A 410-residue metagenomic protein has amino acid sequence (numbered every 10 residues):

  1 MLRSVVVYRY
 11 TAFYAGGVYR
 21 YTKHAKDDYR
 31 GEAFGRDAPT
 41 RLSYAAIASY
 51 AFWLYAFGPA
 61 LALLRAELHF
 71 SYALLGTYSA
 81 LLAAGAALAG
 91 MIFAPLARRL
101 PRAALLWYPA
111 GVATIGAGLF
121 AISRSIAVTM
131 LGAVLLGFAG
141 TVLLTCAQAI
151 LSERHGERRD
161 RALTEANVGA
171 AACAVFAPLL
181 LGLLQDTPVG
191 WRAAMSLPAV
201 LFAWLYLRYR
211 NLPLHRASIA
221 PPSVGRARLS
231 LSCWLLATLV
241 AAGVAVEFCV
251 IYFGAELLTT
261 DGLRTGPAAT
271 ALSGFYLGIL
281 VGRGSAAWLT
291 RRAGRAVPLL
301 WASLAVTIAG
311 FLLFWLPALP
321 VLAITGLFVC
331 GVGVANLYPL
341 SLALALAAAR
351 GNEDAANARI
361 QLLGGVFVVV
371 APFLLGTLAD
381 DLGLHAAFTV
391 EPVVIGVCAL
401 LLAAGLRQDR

Functional and structural regions predicted by a protein language model:
F57-G58, L231-S273, L280: Extracytoplasmic gate region of multi-pass secondary transporters
H69, P101, I122-A127, G156 (+2 more regions): Helix-breaking motifs and short loop linkers at transmembrane-helix boundaries and internal kinks in secondary membrane
L88-R124: Conserved MFS/SLC helix-loop-helix module at the cytosolic interface between two early adjacent transmembrane helices
A89-P101, R283-R295, A379: Helix-to-loop junctions at the C-terminal end of transmembrane segments in multipass secondary transporters
G116, A127-L135, V321-V329: Paired small-residue
A133-V168: Cytoplasmic helix-loop-helix junction between adjacent transmembrane helices in 12-TM secondary transporters
E157-R158, E165-P213: Helix-loop-helix hairpin linking two adjacent transmembrane segments in secondary transporters
A296-S341: C-terminal transmembrane helical hairpin of 12-TM major facilitator-type secondary transporters
